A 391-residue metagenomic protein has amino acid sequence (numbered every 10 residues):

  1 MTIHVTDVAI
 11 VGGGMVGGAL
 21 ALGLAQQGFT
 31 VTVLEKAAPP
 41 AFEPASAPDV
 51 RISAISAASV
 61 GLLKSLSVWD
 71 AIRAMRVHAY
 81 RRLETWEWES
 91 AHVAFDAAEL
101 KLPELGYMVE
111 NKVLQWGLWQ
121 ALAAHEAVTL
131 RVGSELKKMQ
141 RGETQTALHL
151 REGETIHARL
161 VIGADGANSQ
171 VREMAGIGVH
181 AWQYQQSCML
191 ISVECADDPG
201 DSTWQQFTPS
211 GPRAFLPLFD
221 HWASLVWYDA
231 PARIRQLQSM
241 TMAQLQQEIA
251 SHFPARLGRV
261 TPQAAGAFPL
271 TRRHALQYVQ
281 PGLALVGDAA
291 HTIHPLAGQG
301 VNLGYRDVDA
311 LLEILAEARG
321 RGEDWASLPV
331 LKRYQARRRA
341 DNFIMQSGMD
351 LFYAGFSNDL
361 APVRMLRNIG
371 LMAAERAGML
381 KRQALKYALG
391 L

Functional and structural regions predicted by a protein language model:
I3-V5, M75-M174, W182-S187: Conserved N-terminal helical subregion
D7-V33: N-terminal Rossmann-like FAD-binding beta1-loop-alpha1 element of flavoenzymes
A25-P48: Glycine-rich FAD pyrophosphate-binding loop
T32, L283-L285, M365: Residue-level marker for buried hydrophobic side chains located in beta-strands that build the well-ordered beta-sheet
P48-E84: N-terminal FAD cofactor-binding segment of flavoenzymes
L63, G153-E154, L160-A265, L270: Conserved FAD-binding catalytic core of PHBH/FMO-like flavoproteins
R235-A326: FAD/FMN-dependent oxidoreductases across multiple families
E313-L391: C-terminal helical "tail/cap" subdomain of flavin- and related membrane-associated enzymes
